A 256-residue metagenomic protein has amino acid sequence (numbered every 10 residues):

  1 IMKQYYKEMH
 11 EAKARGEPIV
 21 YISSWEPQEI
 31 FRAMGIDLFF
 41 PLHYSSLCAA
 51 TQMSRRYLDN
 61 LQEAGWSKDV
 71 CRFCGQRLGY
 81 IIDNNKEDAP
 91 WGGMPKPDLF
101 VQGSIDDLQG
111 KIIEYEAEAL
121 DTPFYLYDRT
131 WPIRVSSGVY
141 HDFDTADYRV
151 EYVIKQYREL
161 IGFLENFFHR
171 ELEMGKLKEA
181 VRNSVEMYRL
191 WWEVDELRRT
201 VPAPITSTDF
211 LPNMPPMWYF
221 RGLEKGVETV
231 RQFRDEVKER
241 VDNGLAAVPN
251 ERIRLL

Functional and structural regions predicted by a protein language model:
I1-E165, H169-L172: Trp/Phe/Arg-rich N-terminal binding region typifying the photolyase-homology
I1-P18, V153-L256: A charged, amphipathic alpha-helical module
